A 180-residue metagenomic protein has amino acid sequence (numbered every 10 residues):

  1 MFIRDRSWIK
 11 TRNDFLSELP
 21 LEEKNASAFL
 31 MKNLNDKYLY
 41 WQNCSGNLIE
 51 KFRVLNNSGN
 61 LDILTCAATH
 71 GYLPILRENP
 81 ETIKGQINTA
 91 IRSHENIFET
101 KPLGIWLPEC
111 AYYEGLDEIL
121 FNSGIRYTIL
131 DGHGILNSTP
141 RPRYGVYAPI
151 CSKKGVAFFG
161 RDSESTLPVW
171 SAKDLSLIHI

Functional and structural regions predicted by a protein language model:
M1-D5, I178-I180: Conserved small/polar residues in nucleotide/adenosyl-binding loops
R4-Y38: Extended, charge-enriched "interface" segments that sit outside catalytic cores
N47-L64: Acidic (Asp/Glu)-rich catalytic clusters
I49-R53, I87-I91, D117: Generic structural signal for well-ordered alpha-helices, preferentially at hydrophobic/aromatic core positions
G59-D62, T100-L103, I125: Short, well-ordered coil/turn segments that N-cap beta-strands
C66, I105, F159: Conserved, mostly hydrophobic/aromatic
P80-L107: CE4/NodB-like, metal-dependent polysaccharide N-deacetylase domain that modifies extracellular/periplasmic N-acetylated
E109-I178: Active-site-adjacent pocket scaffolds in enzyme catalytic domains
